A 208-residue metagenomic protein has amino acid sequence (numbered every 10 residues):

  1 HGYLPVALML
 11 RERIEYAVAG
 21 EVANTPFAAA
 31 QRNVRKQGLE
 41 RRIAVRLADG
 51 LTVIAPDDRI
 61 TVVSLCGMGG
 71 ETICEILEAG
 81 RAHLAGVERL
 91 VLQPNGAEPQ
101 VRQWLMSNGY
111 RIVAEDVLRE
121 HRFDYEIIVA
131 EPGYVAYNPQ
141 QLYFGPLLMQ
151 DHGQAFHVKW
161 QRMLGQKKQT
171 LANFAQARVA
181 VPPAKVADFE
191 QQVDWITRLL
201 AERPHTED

Functional and structural regions predicted by a protein language model:
H1-E15: Conserved SAM-binding loop of SAM-dependent methyltransferases across substrates and taxa, primarily the Class I
V6-L10, R32, E78-A79, Q103: Short, well-ordered alpha-helices that flank and scaffold nucleotide-derived cofactor binding pockets
R11, N33, Q37, T170 (+1 more regions): Change "in soluble alpha/beta enzymes" to "in soluble alpha/beta proteins
E12-R13, R35-E40, A82-A85: Short helix-capping segments at alpha-helix termini
Y16, R42-A44, R111: Conserved beta-strand segments of alpha/beta enzyme cores
V18, A44, R89-V91: A structural signal for isolated positions on well-ordered beta-strands in alpha/beta enzyme cores
G20-T61: S-adenosyl-L-methionine
T52-A55, R59-T61, L65, E71-D208: Class I S-adenosyl-L-methionine
